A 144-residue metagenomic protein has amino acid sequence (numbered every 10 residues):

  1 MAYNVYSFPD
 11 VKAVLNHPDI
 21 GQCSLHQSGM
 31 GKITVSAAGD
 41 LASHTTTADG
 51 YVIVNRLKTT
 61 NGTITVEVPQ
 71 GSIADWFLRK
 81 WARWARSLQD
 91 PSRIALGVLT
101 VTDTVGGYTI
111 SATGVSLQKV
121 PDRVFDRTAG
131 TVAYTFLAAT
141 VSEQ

Functional and structural regions predicted by a protein language model:
A2-I73, G107-T135, E143: Solvent-exposed edge beta-strands and adjacent loop segments that serve as assembly or binding interfaces
D49-G50, R79-W81: N-terminal, charged/glycine-rich beta-strand/loop interface patches
I73-R79: Short, conserved charged micro-motifs
K80-I110: Short, acidic/charged, Gly/Pro-enriched secondary-structure junctions
